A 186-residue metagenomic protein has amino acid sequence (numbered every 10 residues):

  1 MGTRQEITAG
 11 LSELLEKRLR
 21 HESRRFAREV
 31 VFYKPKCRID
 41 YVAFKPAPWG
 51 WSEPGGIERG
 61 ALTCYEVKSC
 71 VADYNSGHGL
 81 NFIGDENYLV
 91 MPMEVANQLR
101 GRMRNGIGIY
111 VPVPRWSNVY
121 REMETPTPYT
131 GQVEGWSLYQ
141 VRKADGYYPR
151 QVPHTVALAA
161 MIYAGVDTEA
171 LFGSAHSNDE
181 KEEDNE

Functional and structural regions predicted by a protein language model:
G2-P35, L99-E186: Non-catalytic C-terminal interaction segments of nucleic acid-processing enzymes
R4-A9, P48-I57, D73-G79: Generic detector of short, locally flexible boundary/turn motifs and exposed helical patches
V30-F32, K45, K68-V71: Short, flexible loop/turn elements at secondary-structure junctions
C37-I39, N87: Short beta-strand or tight-loop elements that sit immediately N-terminal to catalytic metal-binding acidic residues
I39-C64: Active-site beta-strand-loop-beta-strand hairpin of nuclease catalytic cores that positions key catalytic residues
I57-V113: Catalytic cores of nucleic-acid endonucleases
